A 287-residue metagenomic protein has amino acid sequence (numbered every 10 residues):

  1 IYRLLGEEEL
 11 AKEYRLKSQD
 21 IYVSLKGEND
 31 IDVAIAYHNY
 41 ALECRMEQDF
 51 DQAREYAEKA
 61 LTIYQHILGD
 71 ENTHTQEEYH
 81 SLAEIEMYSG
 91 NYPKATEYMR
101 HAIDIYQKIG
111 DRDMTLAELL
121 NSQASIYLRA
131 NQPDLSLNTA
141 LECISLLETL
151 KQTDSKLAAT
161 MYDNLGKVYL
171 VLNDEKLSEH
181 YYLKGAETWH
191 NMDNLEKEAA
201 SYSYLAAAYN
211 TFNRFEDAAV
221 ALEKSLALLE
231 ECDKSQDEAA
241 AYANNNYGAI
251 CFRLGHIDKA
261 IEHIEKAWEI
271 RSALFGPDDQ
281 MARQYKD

Functional and structural regions predicted by a protein language model:
I1-D287: Intrinsic-disorder-linked linear interaction elements in eukaryotic regulatory proteins
